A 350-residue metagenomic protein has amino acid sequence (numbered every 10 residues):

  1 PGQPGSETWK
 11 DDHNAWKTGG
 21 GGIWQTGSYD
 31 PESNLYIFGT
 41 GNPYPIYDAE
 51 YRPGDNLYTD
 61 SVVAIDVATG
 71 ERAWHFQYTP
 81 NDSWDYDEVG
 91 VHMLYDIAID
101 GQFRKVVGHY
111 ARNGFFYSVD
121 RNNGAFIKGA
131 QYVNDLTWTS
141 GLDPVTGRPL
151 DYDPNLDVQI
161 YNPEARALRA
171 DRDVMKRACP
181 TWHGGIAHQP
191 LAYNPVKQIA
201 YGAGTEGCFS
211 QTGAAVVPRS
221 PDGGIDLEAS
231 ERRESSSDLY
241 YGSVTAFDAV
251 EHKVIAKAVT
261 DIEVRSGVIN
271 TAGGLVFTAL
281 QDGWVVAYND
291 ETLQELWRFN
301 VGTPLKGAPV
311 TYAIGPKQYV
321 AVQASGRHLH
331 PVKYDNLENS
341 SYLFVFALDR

Functional and structural regions predicted by a protein language model:
P1-K17, A49-E88, Y95-F103, F115-A178 (+2 more regions): Extracytoplasmic/lumenal domain signature
H13-I23, P180-G185: Active-site glycine- and acidic-residue-rich loops that bind and position anionic ligands or nucleotide-like cofactors
S28, D151-C179, H183-E206: Long, low-complexity segments enriched in small/aliphatic residues
S28-N34, T40: Active-site cores of enzymes that catalyze phosphoryl transfer or operate on phosphate-rich substrates
G39, Y110, A203-T205, A279 (+1 more regions): Residue-level marker for isolated small/hydroxyl-bearing positions within beta-strands of beta-sheet-rich domains
V107-Y110, L343: Extended hydrophobic secondary-structure segments that form protein cores and membrane-embedded regions
